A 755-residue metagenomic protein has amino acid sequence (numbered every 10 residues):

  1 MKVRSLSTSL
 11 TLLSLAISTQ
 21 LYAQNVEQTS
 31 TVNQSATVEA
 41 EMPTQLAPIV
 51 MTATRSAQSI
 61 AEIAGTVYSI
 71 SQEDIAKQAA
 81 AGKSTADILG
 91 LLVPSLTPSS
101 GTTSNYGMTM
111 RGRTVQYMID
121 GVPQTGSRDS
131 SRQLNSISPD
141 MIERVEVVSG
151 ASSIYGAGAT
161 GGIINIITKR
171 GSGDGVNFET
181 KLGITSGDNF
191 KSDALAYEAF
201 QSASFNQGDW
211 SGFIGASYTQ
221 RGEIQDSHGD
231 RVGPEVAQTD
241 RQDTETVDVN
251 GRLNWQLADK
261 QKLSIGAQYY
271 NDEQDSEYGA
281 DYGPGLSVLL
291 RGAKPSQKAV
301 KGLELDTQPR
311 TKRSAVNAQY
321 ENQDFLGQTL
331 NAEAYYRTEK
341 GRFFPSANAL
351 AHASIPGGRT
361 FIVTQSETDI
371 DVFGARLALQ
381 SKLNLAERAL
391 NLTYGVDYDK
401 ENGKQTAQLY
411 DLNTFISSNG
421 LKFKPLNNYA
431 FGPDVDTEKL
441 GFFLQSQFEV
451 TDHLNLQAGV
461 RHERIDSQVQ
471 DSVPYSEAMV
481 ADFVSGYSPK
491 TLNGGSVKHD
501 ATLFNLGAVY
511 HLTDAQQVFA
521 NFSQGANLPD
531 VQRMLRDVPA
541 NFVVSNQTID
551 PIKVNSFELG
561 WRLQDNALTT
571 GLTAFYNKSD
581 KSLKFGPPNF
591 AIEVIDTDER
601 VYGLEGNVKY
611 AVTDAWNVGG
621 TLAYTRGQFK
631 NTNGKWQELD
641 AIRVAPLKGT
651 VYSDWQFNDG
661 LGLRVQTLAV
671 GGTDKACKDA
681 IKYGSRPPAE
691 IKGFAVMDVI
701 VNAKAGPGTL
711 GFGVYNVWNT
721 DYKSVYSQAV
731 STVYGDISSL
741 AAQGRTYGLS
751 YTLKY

Functional and structural regions predicted by a protein language model:
T52, A86-P123, E143: Extracytoplasmic beta-strand/coil segments of soluble accessory domains associated with Gram-negative outer-membrane
G107, V122-S149, Q201: Short acidic/polar hinge/loop motifs at secondary-structure boundaries that mediate gating or recognition
P139-E179, K754: A beta-strand signature from Gram-negative outer-membrane beta-barrel systems, especially the internal plug domain
K181, L379-S381, T451-D452, L456 (+5 more regions): Gram-negative outer-membrane beta-barrel transporters
K191-G222, D226, D230-Y278, K312-S314 (+3 more regions): Transmembrane beta-barrel wall of Gram-negative outer-membrane proteins
N254-Q256, K260-Y270, P309-M479, V509-H511 (+3 more regions): Face-selective signature of the C-terminal outer-membrane beta-barrel domain
Q319-Q323, T329-A347, V509-H511, Q517-S523 (+8 more regions): Membrane-embedded beta-barrel scaffold of Gram-negative outer-membrane proteins
A526, A669-K678, N702-Y755: C-terminal beta-signal and adjacent terminal beta-strands/loops of Gram-negative outer-membrane beta-barrel proteins
